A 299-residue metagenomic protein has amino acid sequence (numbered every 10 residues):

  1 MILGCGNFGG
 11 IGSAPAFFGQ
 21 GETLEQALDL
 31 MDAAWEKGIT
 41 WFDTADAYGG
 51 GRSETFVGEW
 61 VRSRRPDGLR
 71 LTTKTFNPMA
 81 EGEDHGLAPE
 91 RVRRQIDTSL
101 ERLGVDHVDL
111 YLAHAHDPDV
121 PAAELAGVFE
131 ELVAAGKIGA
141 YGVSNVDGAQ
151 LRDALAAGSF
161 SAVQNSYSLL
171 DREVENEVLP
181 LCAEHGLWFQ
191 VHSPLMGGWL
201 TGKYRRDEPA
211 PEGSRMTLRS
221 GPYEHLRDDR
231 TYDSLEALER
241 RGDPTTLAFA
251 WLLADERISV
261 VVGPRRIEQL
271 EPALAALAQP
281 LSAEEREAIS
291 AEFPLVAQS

Functional and structural regions predicted by a protein language model:
M1-L69: N-terminal binding-site loop/beta-alpha segment at the start of enzyme catalytic domains that lines or forms
L3, A27, F42, V57 (+12 more regions): Conserved, mostly hydrophobic/aromatic
G4-F18, A183-E239, I258: Glycine-rich, positively charged active-site loop/lid region within alpha/beta enzyme cores that binds and organizes
G6-F8, A45-A47, K74-P78, A113-H116 (+4 more regions): Active-site beta-loop-alpha junctions enriched in small/polar residues
G10-P15, P78-D84, L200, Q269-P272: A short acidic, helix-capping loop that chelates divalent metal ions and anchors anionic groups
A14, G19, E81-L170, E177: Glycine/proline-rich, positively charged, aromatic-decorated active-site loop/lid region on the catalytic face
V133, P194, E224-A278: Conserved short secondary-structure transition element at the edge of the structured enzyme core that lines
K137, L155-A162, L181-Q190, E256-I258: Glycine-enriched alpha-helix->loop->beta-strand junction motifs that scaffold or abut catalytic
